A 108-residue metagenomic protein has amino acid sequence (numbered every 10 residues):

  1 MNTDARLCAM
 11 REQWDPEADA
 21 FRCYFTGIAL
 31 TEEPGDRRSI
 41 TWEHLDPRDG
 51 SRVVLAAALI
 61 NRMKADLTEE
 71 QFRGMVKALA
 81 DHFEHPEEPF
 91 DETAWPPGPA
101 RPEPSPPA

Functional and structural regions predicted by a protein language model:
M1-D4, P99-A108: A boundary/linker detector
M1-R22: Short, charged surface segments at domain edges that flank catalytic/cofactor-binding sites
T3-R6, A57, T68: Helix N-cap and loop-to-helix transition residues
R22-A58, K64: Histidine-centered nuclease catalytic patch
D46-V54, R62-P104: Polybasic, low-complexity binding patches
